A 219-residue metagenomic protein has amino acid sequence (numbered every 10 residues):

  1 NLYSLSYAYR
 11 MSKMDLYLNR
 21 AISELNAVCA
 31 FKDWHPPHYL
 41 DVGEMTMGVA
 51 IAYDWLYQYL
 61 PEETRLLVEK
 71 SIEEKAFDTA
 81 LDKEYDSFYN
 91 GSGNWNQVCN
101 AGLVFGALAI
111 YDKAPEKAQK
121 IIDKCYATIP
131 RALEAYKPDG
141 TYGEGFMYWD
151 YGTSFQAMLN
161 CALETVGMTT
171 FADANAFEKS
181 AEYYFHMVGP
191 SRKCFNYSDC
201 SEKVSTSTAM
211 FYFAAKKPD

Functional and structural regions predicted by a protein language model:
N1-V188: Aromatic-lined, polymer-binding surfaces characteristic of secreted/periplasmic polysaccharide-degrading enzymes
M168-D219: C-terminal, helix-dominated tail/subdomain
